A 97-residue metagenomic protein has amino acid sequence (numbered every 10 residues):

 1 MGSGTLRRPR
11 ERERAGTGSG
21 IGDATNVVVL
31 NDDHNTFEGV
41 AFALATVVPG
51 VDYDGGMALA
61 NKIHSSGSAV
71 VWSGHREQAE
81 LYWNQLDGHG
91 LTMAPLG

Functional and structural regions predicted by a protein language model:
M1-G97: Terminal domain-initiation and capping elements
